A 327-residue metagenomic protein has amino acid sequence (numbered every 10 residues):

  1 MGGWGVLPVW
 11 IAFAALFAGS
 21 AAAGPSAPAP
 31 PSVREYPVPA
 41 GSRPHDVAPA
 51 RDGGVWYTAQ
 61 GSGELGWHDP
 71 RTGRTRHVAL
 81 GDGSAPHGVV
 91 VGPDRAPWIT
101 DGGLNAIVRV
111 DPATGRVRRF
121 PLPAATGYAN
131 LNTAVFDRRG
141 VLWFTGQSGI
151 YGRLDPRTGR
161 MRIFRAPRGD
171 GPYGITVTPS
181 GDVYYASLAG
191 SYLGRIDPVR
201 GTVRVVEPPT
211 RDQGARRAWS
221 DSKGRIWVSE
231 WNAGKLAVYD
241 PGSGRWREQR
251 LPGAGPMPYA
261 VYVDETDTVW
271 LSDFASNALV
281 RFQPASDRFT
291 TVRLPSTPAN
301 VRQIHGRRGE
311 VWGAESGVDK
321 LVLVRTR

Functional and structural regions predicted by a protein language model:
V6-A18: Bacterial N-terminal signal peptides
A27-S42: A short helix->beta-strand "capping" segment at the edge of beta-propeller domains
R34-P37, R74-A79, R116-P123, R160-R165 (+3 more regions): A short beta-strand motif characteristic of beta-propeller blades
A40-D52, D82-D94, A125-R139, R168-S180 (+4 more regions): Beta-rich, blade/repeat-based domains predominating in secreted/periplasmic proteins but also intracellular
W56-G61, P97-L104, L142-S148, V183-A189 (+3 more regions): Conserved beta-strand positions in repeat-built beta-propeller and related beta-rich domains
E64-W67, N105-R109, G149-R153, Y192-R195 (+3 more regions): A short loop-to-beta-strand structural motif that recurs across blades of beta-propeller domains
D69-G73, D111-G115, D155-G159, D197-G201 (+3 more regions): Short loop/turn segments that connect beta-strands within beta-propeller blades
N132-A134, W143-G152, G159-G194, V205 (+1 more regions): Solenoidal tandem-repeat scaffolds enriched in leucines and small polar residues
